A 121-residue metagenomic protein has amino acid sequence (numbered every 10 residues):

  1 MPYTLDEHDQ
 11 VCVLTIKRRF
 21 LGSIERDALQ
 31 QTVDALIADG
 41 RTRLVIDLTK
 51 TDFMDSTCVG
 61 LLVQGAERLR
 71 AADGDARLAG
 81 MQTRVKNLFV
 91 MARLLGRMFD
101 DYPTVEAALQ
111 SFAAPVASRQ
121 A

Functional and structural regions predicted by a protein language model:
P2-Q31: STAS-typified acidic loop motif
D6, A79, Y102: General small-molecule cofactor/ligand-binding pocket signal
H8, T49, E106: Conserved catalytic submotifs in the C-terminal HATPase_c
V11, F99-D100: Short, conserved active-site loop motifs that form the nucleotide-linked donor/cofactor pocket
V11, R19, Q82, V105-A107: Short, solvent-exposed coil/turn elements at secondary-structure transition points
C12-L14, T32-L44, A108, F112-P115: A short, hydrophobic secondary-structure junction motif
F20-F99: Amphipathic alpha-helical interaction surfaces in cytosolic regulatory modules
D100-A121: A charged, well-structured terminal subsegment
